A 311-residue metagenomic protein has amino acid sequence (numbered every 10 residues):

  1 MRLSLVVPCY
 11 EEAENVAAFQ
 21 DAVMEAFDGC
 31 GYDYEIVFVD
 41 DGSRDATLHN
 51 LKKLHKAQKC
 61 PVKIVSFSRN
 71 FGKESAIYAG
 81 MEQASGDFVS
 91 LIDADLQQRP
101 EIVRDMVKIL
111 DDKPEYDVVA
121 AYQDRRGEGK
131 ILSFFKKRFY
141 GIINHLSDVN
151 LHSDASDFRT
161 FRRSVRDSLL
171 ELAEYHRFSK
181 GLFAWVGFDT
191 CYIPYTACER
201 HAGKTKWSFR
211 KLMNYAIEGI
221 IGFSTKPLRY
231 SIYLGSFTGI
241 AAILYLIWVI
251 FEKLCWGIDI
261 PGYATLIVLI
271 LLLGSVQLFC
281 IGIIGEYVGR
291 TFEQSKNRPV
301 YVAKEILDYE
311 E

Functional and structural regions predicted by a protein language model:
M1-K130: Structured catalytic core of nucleotide-sugar glycosyltransferases
R2, D45, R159-R162, G235 (+1 more regions): Residue-level detector of functionally special positions within alpha-helical transmembrane segments of multi-pass
P8, A26, L54, F67 (+7 more regions): Amphipathic alpha-helical segments that mediate coupling or scaffolding at interfaces
P8, F67-R69, R159, I232 (+2 more regions): Short conserved micro-motifs on helix faces and helix-strand junctions that flank and scaffold key functional residues
E11-E14, Q97, E101, L170 (+3 more regions): Residues in soluble alpha-helical coiled-coils and helical-bundle/repeat scaffolds
V65-R69, K73-Q83, F88, P100-L182 (+1 more regions): Acceptor/aglycone-binding surface of glycosyltransferases and processive sugar-polymer synthases
F178-E311: Hydrophobic helical membrane-anchoring modules
